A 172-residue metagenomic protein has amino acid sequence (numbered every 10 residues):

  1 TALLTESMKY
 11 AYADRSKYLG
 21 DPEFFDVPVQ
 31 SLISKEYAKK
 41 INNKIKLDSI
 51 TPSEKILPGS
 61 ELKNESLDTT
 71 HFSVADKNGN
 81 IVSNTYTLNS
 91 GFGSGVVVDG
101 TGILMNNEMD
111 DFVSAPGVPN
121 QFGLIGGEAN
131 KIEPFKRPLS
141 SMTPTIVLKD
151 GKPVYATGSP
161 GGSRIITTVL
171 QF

Functional and structural regions predicted by a protein language model:
T1-L88, V97-T101, E108, A115-G127: Internal maturation/activation junctions in enzymes
S60-L62, H71-F72, G93-G95, E133-K136 (+1 more regions): A generic local secondary-structure boundary/capping motif
S73-V74, V82-N84, L104-N106, T145-L148 (+1 more regions): Structural recognition of the beta-strand scaffold that forms the well-ordered cores of secreted hydrolase catalytic
N78, K136, V169-L170: Extended C-terminal subregions enriched in glycine
N89-G91, G161-G162: A short acidic/small-residue loop/turn micro-motif
G93-S94, S114-A115, I165-T167: Extracytoplasmic/secreted cell-surface and envelope-processing proteins
E108-K152: Cysteine/selenocysteine-centered motifs that mediate thiol-based redox chemistry or coordinate metal-sulfur cofactors
S159-F172: Alpha-helical support elements that line or immediately flank enzyme active sites and cofactor-binding pockets
